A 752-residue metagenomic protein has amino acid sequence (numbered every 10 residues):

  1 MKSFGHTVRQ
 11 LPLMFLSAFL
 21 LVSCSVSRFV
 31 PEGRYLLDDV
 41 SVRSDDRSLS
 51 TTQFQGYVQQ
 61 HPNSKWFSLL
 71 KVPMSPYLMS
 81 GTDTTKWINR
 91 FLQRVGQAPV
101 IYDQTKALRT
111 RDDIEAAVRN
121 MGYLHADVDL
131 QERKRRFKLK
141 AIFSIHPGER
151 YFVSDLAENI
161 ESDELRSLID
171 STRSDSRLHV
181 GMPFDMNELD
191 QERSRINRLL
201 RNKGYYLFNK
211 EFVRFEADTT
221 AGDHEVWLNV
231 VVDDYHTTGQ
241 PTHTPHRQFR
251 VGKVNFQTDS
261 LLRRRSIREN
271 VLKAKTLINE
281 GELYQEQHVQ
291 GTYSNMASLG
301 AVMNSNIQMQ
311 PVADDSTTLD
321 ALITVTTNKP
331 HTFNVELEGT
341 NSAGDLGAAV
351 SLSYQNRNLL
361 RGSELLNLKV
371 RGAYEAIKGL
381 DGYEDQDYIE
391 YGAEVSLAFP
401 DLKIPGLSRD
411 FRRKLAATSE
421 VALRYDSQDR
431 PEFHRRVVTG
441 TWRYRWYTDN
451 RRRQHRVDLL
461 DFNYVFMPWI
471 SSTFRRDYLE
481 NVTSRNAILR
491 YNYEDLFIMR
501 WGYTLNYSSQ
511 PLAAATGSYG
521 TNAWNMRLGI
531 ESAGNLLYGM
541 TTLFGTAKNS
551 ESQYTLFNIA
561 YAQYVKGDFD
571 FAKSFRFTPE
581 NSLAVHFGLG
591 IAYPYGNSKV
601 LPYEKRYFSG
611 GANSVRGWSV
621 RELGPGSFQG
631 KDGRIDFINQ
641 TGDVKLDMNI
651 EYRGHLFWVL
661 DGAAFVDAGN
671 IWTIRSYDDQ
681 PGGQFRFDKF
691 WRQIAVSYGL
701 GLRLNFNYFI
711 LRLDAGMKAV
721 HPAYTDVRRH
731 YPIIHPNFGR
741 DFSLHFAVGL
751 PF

Functional and structural regions predicted by a protein language model:
M1-L36, A117, F587, V748-F752: Bacterial Sec-dependent N-terminal signal peptides
K2, S25-N341, R371, D410 (+2 more regions): Periplasmic polypeptide-binding modules associated with outer-membrane biogenesis and secretion
G5-H6, S23, N525, E551 (+4 more regions): In a subset of proteins, long, contiguous C-terminal domains/tails are tracked
L165-L168, Q285-Y519, W524, R616-G617 (+4 more regions): Gram-negative/organellar outer-membrane beta-barrel architecture
M296, Y354, L397, L528 (+7 more regions): Hydrophobic, well-ordered secondary-structure elements that form the walls of internal hydrophobic environments
V335-L337, L366-V370, V421-L423, M526-I530 (+5 more regions): Membrane-embedded beta-strand positions of outer-membrane beta-barrel proteins
G339, N356-N358, E375-A376, P400 (+2 more regions): Strand-loop-strand
T340-A343, V457-H655, A664-F687: C-terminal outer-membrane beta-barrel translocator/porin domains of Gram-negative envelope proteins and their
